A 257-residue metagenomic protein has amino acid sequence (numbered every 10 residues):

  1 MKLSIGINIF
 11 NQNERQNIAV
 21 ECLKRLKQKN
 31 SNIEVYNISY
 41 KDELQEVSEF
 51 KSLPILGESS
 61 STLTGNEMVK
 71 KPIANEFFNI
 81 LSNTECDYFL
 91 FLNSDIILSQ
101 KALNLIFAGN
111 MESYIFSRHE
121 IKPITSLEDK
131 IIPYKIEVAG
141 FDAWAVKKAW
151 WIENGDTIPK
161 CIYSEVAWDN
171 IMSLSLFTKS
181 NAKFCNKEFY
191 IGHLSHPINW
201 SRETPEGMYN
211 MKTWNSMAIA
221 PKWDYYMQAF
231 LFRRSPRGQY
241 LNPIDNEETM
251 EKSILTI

Functional and structural regions predicted by a protein language model:
L3-S4, N8-I9, N13-C22, C161-I257: C-terminal catalytic/acceptor-binding lobe
N13-Q16, K41-V47, K122-T125: Short, charged/polar "capping" segments at the starts of alpha-helices and the immediately preceding loops
A19-I33: Short, acidic, metal-binding catalytic loop of nucleotide-sugar glycosyltransferases
N32-K41, L90, S113-S117: Short, hydrophobic beta-strand segments that form beta-sheet elements in well-ordered domains
N37-D87: Active-site-proximal specificity loops/subdomain of glycosyltransferases
C86-S99: Short beta-strand-to-loop acidic/aromatic patch adjacent to the donor-nucleotide binding site
I96-L174: Conserved catalytic core of nucleotide-sugar-dependent glycosyltransferases
